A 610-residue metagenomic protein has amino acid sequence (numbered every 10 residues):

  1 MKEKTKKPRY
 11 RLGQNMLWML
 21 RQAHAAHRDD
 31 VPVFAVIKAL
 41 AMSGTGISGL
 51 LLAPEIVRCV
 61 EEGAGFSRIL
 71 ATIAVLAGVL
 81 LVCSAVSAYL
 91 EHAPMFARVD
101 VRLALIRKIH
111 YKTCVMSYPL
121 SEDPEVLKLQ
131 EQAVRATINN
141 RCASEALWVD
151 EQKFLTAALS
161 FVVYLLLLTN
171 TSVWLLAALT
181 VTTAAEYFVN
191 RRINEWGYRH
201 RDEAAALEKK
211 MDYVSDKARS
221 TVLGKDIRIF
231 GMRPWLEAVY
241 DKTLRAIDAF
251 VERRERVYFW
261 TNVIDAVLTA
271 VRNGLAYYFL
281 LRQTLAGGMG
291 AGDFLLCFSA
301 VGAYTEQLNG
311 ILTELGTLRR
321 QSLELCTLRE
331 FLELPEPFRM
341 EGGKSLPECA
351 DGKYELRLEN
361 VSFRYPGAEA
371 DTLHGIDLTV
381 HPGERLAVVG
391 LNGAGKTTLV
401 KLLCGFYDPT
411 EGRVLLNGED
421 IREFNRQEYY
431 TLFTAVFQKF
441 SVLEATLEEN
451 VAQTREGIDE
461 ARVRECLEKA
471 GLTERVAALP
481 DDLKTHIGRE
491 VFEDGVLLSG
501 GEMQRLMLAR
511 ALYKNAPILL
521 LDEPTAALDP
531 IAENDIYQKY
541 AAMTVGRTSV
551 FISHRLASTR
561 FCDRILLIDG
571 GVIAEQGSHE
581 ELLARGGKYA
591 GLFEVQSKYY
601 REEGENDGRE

Functional and structural regions predicted by a protein language model:
M1-G46, E61, F66-A71, L90 (+5 more regions): Membrane-integrated ABC transporters
M1-L17, V99-E145, L207-F250, S322-P335 (+1 more regions): Extended non-transmembrane interhelical loops and adjacent amphipathic helices of multipass membrane proteins
P32-Y89, L165-G197, V271-Y278, R282-G292 (+2 more regions): Transmembrane helix-loop-helix hairpins at lipid-water interfaces of multipass membrane proteins, especially the type-1
Q130, L415, T473-L506, N515 (+1 more regions): ABC-fold ATPase nucleotide-binding domain signature/coupling loops
M232, A276, L295-E333: Cytosolic ends of transmembrane helices, especially the final helix of ABC transmembrane type-1 domains
C404: Helix-to-loop junction immediately C-terminal to a conserved catalytic motif
R413-L415, Y430, E448-E493, Y537-Q538 (+2 more regions): ABC ATPase nucleotide-binding domain helical subdomain, centered on the C-loop/LSGGQ "ABC signature"
D482, Q538, G546, R555-E610: C-terminal portion of ABC ATPase nucleotide-binding domains
